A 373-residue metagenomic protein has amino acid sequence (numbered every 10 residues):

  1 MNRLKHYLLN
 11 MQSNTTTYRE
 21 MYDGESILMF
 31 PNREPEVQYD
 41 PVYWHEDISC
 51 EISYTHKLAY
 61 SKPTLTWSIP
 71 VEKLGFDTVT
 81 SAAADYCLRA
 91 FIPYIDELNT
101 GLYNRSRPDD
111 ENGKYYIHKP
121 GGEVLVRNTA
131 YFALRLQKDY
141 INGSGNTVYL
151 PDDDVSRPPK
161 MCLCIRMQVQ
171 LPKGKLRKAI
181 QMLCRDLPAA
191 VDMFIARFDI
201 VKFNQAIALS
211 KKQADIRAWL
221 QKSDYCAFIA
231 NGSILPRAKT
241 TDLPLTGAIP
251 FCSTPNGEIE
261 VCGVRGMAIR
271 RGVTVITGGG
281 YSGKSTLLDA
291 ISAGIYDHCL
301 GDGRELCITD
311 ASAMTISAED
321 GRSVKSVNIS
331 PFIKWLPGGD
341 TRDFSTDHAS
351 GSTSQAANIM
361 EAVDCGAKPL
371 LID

Functional and structural regions predicted by a protein language model:
M1-D224, L235: N-terminal accessory targeting/assembly segments
C162, R177-Q181, A238-D242, G279-Y281 (+2 more regions): Short acidic, glycine/serine/threonine-rich loops at helix termini
R166, A227-I229, P236, E258-E260 (+5 more regions): Structured core elements
A208-V261: Charged, amphipathic alpha-helical linker segments immediately N-terminal to NTP-binding catalytic cores
L245-M267, R322-D343: Active-site-adjacent "gating/activation" loops or surface patches in catalytic cores
V264-S292, Y296: Glycine-rich phosphate-binding P-loop
D297-A311: Flexible phosphate/Mg2+-sensing switch loops adjacent to catalytic phosphate-binding sites
T309-D373: Switch/coupling sub-region of P-loop NTPases
